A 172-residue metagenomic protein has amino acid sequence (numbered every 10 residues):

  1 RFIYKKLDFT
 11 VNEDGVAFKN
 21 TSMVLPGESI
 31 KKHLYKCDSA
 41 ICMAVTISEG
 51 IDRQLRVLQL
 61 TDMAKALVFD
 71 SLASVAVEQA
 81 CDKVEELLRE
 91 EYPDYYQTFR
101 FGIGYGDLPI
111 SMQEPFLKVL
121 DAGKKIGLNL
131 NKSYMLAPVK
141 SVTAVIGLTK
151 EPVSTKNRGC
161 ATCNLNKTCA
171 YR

Functional and structural regions predicted by a protein language model:
R1, R53-R56, R89, R100 (+2 more regions): Arginine residue identity/basic-tract feature
R1-K65, F69: Active-site helix-to-loop segments that bind/position phosphate- or nucleotide-bearing substrates and donors across
I30, I51-L55, L88, Q113-F116 (+1 more regions): Generic structural signal of hydrophobic/aromatic residues within well-ordered alpha-helices of folded domains
S48, R89, T168: Residue-level marker of positions within ordered structural domains that often coincide with functionally constrained
L58-D107: Long, amphipathic alpha-helical coupling/dimerization segments that relay conformational signals between
Y95-A170: Short terminal or interdomain "cap/linker" segment that borders an active site or interface and mediates
